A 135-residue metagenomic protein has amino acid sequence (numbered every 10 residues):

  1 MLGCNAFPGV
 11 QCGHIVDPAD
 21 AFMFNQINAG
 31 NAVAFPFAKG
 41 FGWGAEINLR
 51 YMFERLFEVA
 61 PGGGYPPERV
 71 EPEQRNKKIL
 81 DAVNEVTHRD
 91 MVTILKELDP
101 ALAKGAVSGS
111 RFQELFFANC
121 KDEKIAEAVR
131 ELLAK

Functional and structural regions predicted by a protein language model:
M1-C12, V16-D20: Short Gly/Thr/Asp-enriched flexible loops that form oxyanion-binding sites at enzyme active sites
F22-K135: C-terminal binding/interaction regions
